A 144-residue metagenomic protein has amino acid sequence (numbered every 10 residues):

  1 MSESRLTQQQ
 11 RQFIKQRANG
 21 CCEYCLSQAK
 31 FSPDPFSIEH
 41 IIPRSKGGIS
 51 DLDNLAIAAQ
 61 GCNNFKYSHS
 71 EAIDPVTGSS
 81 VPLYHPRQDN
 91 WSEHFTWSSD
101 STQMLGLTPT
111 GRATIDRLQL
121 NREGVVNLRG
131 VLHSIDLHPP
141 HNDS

Functional and structural regions predicted by a protein language model:
M1-Q9, F13, Q28-F31, I49 (+2 more regions): Extended charged
Q8, C21-C22: Short acidic/polar alpha-helix capping motifs at helix-coil junctions
K15-C21, D34, D51-L55: Short metal-coordination and nucleic-acid-contact micro-motifs, chiefly zinc-binding Cys/His arrays
E23-C25, G61: Short, cysteine/histidine-rich loop/knuckle motifs that typically chelate Zn2+
K30, P43-R44: Short, catalytically relevant binding-site loops at active-site mouths
P35-P43, I57-A59: Histidine-centered catalytic micro-motifs used for acid/base chemistry in nuclease and nucleotide-processing active
